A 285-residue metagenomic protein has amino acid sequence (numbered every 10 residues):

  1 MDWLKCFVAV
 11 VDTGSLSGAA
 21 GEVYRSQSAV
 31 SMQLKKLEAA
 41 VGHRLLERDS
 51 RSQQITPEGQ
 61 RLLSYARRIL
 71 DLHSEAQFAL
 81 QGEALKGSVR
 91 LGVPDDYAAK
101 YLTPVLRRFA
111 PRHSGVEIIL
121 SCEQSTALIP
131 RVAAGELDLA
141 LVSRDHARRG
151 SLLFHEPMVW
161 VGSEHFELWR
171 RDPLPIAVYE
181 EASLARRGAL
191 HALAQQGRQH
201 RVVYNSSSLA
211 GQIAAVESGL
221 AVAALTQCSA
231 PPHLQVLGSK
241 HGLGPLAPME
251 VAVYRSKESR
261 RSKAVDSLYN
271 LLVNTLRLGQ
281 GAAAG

Functional and structural regions predicted by a protein language model:
V8-S26: Short helix-boundary/capping micro-motifs
E38-I55: A short LG(V/I)-centered, amphipathic sequence patch enriched for acidic residue(s) preceding the LG motif
A40-V41, L62-E83: Alpha-helical linker/hinge and terminal dimerization helices associated with HTH transcriptional regulators
K86-A147, S206: Central regulatory/effector-binding core of bacterial HTH transcription factors
Y101, G242-G285: A late-sequence structural motif
R148-E181, H191: Flexible hinge/capping segments at coil-to-helix
R148-S151, S218-R260: Beta-alpha-beta core module
P175-G197, R261-V265, Y269, G279: Secondary-structure junction motif
